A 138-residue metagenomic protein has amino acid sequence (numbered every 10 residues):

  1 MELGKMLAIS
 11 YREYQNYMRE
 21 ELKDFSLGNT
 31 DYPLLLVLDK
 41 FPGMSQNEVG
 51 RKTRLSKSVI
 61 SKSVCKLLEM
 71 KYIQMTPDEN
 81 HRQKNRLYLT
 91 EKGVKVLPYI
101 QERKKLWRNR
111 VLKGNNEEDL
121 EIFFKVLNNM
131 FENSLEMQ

Functional and structural regions predicted by a protein language model:
M1-F25, M70: N-terminal leader segment of winged-helix/HTH proteins
Q15, C65-K125: Charged, amphipathic alpha-helical coiled-coil/dimerization segments
K23, D39, R54, C65 (+1 more regions): Residue-level detection of the helix-turn-helix DNA-binding "recognition helix"
D31-L35: Short alpha-helical "packing" element that flanks the helix-turn-helix/winged-helix DNA-binding module
L36-K40, Q101: Short, locally clustered residues in the helix-turn-helix/winged-helix DNA-binding domain
F41-S45: Short capping segments at the starts of secondary-structure elements
Q46-N47, S58, C65, N85: Residues within helix-turn-helix
G50: The alpha-helix within a helix-turn-helix
